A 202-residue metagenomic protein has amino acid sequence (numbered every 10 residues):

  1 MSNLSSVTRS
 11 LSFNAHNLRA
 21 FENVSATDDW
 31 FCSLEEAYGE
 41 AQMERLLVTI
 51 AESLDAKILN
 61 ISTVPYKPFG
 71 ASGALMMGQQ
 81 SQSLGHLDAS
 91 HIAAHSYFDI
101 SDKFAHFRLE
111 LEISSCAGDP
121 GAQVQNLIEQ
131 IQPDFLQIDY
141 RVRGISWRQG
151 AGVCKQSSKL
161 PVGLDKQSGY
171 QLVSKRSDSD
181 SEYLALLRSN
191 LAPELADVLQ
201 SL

Functional and structural regions predicted by a protein language model:
M1-L202: Polybasic/polar functional segments that serve as interface/processing modules
